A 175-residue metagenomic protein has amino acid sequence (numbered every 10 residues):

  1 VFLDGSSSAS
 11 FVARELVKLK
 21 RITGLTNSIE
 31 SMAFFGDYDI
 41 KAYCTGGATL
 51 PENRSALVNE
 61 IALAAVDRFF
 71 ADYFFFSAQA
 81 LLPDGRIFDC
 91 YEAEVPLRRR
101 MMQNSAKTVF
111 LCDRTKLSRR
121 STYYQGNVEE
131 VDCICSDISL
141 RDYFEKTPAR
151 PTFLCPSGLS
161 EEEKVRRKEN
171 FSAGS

Functional and structural regions predicted by a protein language model:
V1-R14, K18, G24-T26: Helix-turn-helix/homeodomain-like alpha-helical modules used for DNA recognition and transcription-factor dimerization
E15-K20, F35, D39: Active-site catalytic pocket residues across diverse enzymes, especially alpha/beta-hydrolases
T23-G24, Y73: A residue-level structural signature of the nucleotidyltransferase/glycosyltransferase Rossmann-like core
I29-F171: Conserved phosphate- and dinucleotide-binding cores of soluble alpha/beta proteins, encompassing both enzyme active
